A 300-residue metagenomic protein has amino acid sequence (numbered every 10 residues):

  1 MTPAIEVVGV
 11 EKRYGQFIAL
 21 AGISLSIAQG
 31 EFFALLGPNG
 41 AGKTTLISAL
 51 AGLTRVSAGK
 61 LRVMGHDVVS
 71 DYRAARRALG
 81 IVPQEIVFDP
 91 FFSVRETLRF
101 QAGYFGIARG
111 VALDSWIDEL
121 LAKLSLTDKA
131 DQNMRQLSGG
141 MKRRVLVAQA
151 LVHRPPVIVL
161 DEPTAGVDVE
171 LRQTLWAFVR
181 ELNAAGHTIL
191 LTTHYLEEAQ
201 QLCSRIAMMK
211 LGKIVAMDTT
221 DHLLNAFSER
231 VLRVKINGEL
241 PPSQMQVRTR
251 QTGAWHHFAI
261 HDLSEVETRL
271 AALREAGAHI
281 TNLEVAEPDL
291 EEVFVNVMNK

Functional and structural regions predicted by a protein language model:
G59-S70, A74-A75: Conserved ABC transporter NBD signature motif
R99, G103-G106, V111-K129: Conserved ABC ATPase "signature" region
N133-L137: Conserved ABC ATPase signature
V152-P156: A short, proline-enriched helix->beta-strand linker immediately N-terminal to the Walker B motif in ABC-type P-loop
I158-D161: Catalytic Walker B motif of ABC-type/P-loop ATPase nucleotide-binding domains
W176-I260: ABC transporter nucleotide-binding domain
E229-K300: Short, charged/small-residue-rich alpha-helical element at the C-terminal edge of ABC transporter nucleotide-binding
